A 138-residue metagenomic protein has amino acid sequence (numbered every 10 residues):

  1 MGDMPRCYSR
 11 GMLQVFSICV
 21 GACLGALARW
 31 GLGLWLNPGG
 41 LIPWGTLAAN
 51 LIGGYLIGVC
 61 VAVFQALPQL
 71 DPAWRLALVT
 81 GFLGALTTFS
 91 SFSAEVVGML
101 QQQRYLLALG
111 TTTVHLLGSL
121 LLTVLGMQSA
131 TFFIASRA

Functional and structural regions predicted by a protein language model:
G2-A138: Membrane-interface helix-loop junctions in multi-pass transporters/channels
